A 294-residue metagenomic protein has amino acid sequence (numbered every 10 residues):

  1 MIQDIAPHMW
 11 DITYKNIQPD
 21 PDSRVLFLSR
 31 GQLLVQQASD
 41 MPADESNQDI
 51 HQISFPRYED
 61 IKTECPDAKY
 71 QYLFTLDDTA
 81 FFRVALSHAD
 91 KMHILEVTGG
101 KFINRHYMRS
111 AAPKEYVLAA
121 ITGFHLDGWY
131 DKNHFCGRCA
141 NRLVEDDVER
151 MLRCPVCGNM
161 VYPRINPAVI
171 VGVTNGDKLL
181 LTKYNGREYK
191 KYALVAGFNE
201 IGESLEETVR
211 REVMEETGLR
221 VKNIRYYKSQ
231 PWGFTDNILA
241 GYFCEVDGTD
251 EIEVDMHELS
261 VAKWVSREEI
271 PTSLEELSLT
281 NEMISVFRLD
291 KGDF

Functional and structural regions predicted by a protein language model:
M1-N133, E188-Y192, D255-F294: Nudix hydrolase/Nudix homology domain
L33-Q36, H134, M151-L194, F198 (+2 more regions): N-terminal strand-loop-strand
F55, V117, M151-V156, I224: Short Pro/Gly-enriched beta-strand edge/turn motifs at strand-loop
N141-V144, Y162: Short functional micro-motifs and their immediate structural scaffolds
E145-R150: Short linker/helix segments within small regulatory modules
V169, I238-A240, S260: Change "...and in nucleic-acid phosphodiester-cleaving endonucleases..." to "...and in nucleic-acid processing enzymes
A193-Y227, Y242: The catalytic Nudix box helix
Q230-E253: Active-site-adjacent beta-strand/loop module that shapes the phosphate/pyrophosphate-binding cleft
